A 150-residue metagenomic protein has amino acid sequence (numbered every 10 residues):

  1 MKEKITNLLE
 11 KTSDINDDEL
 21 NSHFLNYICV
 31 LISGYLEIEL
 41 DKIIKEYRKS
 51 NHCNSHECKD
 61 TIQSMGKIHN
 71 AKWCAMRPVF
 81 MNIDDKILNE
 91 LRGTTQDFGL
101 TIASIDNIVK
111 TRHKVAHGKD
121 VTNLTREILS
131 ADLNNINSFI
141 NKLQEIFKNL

Functional and structural regions predicted by a protein language model:
M1-L25: Charged alpha-helical initiation segments
E3-E10, G34, I38, K110-H113 (+2 more regions): Generic structural signal for well-ordered, non-membrane alpha-helices
K4, E90, T94, F139-K142 (+1 more regions): Charge-rich, solvent-exposed alpha-helical interaction surfaces
S13-D17, I44, R48, H117-D120 (+1 more regions): Short, flexible helix-adjacent loops and helix caps
E19-Y27, G99-D106, E127: Short, solvent-exposed segments of well-ordered alpha helices
F24-K45: Short, hydrophobic, well-ordered secondary-structure elements
K49-K114, G118, T122: Flexible secondary-structure boundary motifs
I102, N107-K114, T122, R126-L150: Amphipathic, Lys/Arg-enriched alpha-helical patches that create a basic surface for binding polyanionic ligands
